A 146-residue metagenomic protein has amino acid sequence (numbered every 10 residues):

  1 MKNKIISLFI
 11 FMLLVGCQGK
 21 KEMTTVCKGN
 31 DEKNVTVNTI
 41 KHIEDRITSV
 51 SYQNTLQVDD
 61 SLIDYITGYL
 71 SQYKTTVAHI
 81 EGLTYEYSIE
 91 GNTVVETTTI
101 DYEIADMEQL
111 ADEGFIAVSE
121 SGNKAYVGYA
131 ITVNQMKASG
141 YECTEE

Functional and structural regions predicted by a protein language model:
M1-K4: Positively charged n-region of N-terminal signal peptides that target proteins for export
L13-G16: C-terminal motif of bacterial Sec signal peptides marking the signal peptidase cleavage site
K20-E146: Subset-of-secretome marker
